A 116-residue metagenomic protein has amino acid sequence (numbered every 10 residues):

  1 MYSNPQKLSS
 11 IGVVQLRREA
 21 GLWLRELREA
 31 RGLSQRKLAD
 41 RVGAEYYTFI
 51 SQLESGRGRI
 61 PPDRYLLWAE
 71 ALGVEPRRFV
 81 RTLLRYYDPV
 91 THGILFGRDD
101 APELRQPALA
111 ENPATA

Functional and structural regions predicted by a protein language model:
Y2-A30, R77: A short, Lys/Arg-rich alpha-helix, primarily the initiator
P5-Q6, E70, R78-A116: Short, charged recognition helix plus adjacent turn of helix-turn-helix-like nucleic-acid-binding domains
W23, S34, P61-R64, E75: Residues that mark the N-terminal boundary/hinge immediately upstream of a DNA-recognition element
A30-Q52: Short alpha-helical DNA-recognition segment
V42, L53-E54, R64, L83: DNA major-groove recognition helix of helix-turn-helix
G56-E70: Short, basic-rich loop-to-helix N-cap that marks the start of a DNA-contacting helix
